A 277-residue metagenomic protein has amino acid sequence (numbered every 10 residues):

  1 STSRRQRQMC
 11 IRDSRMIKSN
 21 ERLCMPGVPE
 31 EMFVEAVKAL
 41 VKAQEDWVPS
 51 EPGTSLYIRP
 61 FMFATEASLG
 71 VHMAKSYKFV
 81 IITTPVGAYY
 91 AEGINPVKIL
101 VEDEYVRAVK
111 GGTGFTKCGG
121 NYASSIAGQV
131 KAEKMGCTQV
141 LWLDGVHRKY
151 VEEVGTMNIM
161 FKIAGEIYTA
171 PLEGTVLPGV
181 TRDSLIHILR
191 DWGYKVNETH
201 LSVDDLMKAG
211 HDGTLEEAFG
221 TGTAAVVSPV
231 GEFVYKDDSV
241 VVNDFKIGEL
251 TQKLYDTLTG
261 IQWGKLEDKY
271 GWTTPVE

Functional and structural regions predicted by a protein language model:
S1-R7, I11: Single conserved hydrophobic/aromatic residue that forms the stacking wall/gate of nucleotide- or nucleobase-binding
R4, I17-S19, D268: Long, hydrophobic/aromatic-enriched structural stretches that serve as scaffold segments
Q6, G136, P178-V180: A short glycine-leucine-enriched loop at secondary-structure breakpoints that most characteristically corresponds
R12-G136, L250: Extended Lys/Arg-rich, glycine-bearing segments that form polyanion-binding/interaction patches within enzyme domains
P29-E31, W47-S55, V140-L143, G193-D204 (+1 more regions): Flexible, glycine/charged-enriched surface loops at secondary-structure junctions
V80, V140-L141, N158-F161: Short beta-strand scaffold segments in enzyme catalytic cores
G87, A91, I99, V146 (+1 more regions): Conserved catalytic-core subdomain
K131-D144, Y150-E153: Zinc-dependent deaminase catalytic domain
